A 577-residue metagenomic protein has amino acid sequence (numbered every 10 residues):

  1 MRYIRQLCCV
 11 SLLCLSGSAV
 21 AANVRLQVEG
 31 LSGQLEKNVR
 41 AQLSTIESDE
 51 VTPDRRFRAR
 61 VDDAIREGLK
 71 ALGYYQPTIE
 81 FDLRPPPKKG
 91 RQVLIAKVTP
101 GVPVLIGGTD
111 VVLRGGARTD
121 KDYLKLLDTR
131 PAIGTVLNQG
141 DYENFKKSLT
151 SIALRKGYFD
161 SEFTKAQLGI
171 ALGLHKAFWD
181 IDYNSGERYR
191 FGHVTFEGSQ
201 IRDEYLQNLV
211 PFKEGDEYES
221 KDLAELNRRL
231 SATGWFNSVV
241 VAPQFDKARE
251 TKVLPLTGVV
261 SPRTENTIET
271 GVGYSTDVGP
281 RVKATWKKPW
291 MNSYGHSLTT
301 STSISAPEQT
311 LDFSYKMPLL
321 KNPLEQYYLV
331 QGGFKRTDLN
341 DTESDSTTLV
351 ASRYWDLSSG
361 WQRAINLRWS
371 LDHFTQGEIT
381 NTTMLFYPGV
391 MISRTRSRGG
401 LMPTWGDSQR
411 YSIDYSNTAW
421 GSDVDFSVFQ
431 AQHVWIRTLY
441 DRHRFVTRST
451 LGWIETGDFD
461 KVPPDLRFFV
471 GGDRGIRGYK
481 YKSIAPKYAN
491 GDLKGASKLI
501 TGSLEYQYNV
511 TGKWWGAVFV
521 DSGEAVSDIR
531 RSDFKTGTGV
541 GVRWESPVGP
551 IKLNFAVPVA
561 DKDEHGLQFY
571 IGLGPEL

Functional and structural regions predicted by a protein language model:
M1-C8: Bacterial N-terminal signal peptides that target proteins for export
S16-S18: N-terminal signal peptide c-region/cleavage motif recognized by signal peptidases
A21-Q34, S44-T276, T285, T299-M317 (+1 more regions): Periplasmic polypeptide-binding modules associated with outer-membrane biogenesis and secretion
G116-A117, D122, E219-R410, R437 (+5 more regions): Gram-negative/organellar outer-membrane beta-barrel architecture
L254, D441-F519, S527: Extracytoplasmic gating/loop element in the C-terminal half of outer-membrane beta-barrel translocons and assembly
R281-K283, S352, N366, Y387-M391 (+8 more regions): One-face residue pattern on beta-strands with alternating periodicity enriched for small/polar residues
A351, Q409-N417, V424-E455: Transmembrane beta-barrel strand/turn architecture of Gram-negative outer membrane proteins
